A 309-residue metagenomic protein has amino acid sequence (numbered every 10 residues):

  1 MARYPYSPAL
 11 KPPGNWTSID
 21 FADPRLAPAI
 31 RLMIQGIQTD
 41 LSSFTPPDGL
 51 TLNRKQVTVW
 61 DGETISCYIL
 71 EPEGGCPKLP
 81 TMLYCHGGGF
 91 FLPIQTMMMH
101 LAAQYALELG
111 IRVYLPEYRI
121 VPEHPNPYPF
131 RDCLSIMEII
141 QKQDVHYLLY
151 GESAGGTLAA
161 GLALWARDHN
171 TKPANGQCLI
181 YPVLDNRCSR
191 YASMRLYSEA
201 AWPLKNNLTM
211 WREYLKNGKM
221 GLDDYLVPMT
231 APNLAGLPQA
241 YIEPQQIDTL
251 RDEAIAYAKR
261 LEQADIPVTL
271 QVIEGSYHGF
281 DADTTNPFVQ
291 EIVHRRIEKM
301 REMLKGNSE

Functional and structural regions predicted by a protein language model:
M1-P72, L304, S308-E309: A glycine/proline-hinged amphipathic helix-loop "lid/cap" segment that gates access to hydrophobic ligand pockets
C67-K78, M229-L234: Short beta-strand-to-loop junctions in surface cap/lid or active-site-entrance loops
K78-G87: Short beta-strand element of the alpha/beta-hydrolase
Q95, L101-A102, Y114-L148, P287-Q290: Catalytic nucleophile-loop/oxyanion-hole region of alpha/beta-hydrolase and closely related hydrolase-like folds
G151, G155, A159: Gly/Ala-rich beta-loop-alpha elbow adjacent to hydrolase catalytic centers
L164-K219: Hydrolase active-site cap/lid region
I242-P244: Short beta-strand/loop motif that positions the catalytic acidic residue of the alpha/beta-hydrolase fold
T285-E309: Catalytic active-site module of serine/aspartate enzymes centered on a nucleophile-bearing elbow/loop
